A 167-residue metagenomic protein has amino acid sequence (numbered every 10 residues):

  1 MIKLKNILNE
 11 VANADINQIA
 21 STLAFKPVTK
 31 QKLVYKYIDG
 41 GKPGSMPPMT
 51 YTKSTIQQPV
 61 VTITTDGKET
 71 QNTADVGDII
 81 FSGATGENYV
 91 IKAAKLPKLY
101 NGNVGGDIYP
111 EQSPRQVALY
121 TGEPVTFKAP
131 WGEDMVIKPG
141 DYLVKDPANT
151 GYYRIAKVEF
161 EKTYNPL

Functional and structural regions predicted by a protein language model:
M1-A14: Charge-dense, intrinsically disordered terminal/linker segments
V11-A84, A93-N149, V158-K162, P166-L167: A motif-centric signal for short, conserved binding hotspots located in accessible loops or intrinsically disordered
G151-Y153: Acidic/histidine-enriched, beta-strand-rich ligand/metal-binding domains
